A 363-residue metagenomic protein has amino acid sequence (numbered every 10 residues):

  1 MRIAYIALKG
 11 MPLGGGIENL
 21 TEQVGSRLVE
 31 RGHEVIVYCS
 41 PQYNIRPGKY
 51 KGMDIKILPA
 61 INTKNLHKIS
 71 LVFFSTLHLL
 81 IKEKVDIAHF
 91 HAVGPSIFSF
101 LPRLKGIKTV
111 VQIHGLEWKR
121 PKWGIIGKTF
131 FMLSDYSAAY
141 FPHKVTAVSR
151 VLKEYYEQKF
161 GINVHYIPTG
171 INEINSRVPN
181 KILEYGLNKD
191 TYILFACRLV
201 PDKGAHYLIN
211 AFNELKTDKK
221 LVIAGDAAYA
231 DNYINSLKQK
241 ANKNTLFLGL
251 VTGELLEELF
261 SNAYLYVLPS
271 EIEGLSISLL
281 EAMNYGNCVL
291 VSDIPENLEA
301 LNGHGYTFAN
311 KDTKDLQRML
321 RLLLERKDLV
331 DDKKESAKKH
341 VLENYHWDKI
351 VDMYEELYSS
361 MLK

Functional and structural regions predicted by a protein language model:
A4, G186-E214, V222: Conserved donor-binding/catalytic core segment of Leloir-type glycosyltransferases
I69-L80, V85-H114, W118: An aromatic- and histidine-rich active-site surface loop
L77, K128-V145, L237: Membrane-proximal helix-turn-helix segments that form the acceptor-binding/catalytic region of lipid-linked
K108, W118-S137, E173, R177: Nucleotide-sugar donor phosphate/pyrophosphate-binding loop at the beta->alpha transition of glycosyltransferases
I234-E254: Nucleotide-activated donor-binding/catalytic signature segment of Leloir-type glycosyltransferases, i.e., the conserved
E271: Aromatic "clamp/platform" in nucleotide-sugar-dependent glycosyltransferases that forms part of the donor/acceptor
C288-V291: Short hydrophobic beta-strand element within catalytic cores of glycosyltransferases and related nucleotide-activated
Y306-K314, L322-D328: Conserved acidic donor-binding segment of nucleotide-sugar-dependent glycosyltransferases
